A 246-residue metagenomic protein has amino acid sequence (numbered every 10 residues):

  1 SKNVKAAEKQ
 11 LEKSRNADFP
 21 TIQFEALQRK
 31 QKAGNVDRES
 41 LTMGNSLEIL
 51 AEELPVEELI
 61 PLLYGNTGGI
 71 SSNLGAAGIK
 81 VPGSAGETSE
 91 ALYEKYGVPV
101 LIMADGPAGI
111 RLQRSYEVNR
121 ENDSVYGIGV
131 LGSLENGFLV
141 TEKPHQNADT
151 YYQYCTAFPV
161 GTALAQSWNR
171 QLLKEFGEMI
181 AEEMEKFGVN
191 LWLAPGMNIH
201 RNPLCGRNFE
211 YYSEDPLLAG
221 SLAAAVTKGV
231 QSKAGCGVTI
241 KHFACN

Functional and structural regions predicted by a protein language model:
S1-N246: Glycoside hydrolase catalytic-domain context in secreted enzymes
